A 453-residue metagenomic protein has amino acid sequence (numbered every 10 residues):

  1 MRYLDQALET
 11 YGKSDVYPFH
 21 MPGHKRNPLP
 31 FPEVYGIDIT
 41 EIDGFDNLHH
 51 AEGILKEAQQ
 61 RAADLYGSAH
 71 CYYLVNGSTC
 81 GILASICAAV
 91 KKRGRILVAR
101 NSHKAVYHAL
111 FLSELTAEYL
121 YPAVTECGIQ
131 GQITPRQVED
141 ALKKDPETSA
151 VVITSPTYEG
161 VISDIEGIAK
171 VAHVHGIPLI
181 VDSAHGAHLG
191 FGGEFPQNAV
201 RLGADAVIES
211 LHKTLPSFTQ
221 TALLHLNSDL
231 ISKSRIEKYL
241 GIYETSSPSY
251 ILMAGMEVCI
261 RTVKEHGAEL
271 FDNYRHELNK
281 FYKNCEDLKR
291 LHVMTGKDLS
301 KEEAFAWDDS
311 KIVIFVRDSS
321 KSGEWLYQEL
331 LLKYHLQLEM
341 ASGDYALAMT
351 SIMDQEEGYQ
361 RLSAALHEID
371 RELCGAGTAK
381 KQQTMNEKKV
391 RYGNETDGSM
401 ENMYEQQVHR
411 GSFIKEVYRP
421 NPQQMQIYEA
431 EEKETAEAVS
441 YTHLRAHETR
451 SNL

Functional and structural regions predicted by a protein language model:
M1-A51: Conserved PLP-binding active-site segment in aminotransferase class I/II-type PLP enzymes
L4-E9, L65-S68, S78-K297: Conserved PLP-enzyme active-site core in the AAT-like
V34-G77, N101: Conserved N-terminal alpha-helix of the aminotransferase class I/II PLP-enzyme fold
T157, T262, D318, I352-E356: A generic structural motif
E269-L347, S351, L373-N394, N402: Conserved small-domain helix->loop->beta segment predominantly found in fold-type I
D344, M349-Q355, R361, A365: Gly/His-enriched, cation/cofactor- and phosphate-binding structural elements
E387-I427: A glycine-rich beta-turn/hairpin centered on an aromatic-Pro dipeptide
T442-T449: Conserved small/polar residues in nucleotide/adenosyl-binding loops
